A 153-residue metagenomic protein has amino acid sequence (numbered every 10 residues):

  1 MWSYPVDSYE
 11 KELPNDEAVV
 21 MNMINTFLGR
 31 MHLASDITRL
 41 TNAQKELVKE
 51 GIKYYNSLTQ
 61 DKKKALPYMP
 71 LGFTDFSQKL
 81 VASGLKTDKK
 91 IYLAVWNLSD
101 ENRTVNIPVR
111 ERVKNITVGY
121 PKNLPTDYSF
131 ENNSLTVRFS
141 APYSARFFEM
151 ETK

Functional and structural regions predicted by a protein language model:
M1-D127, T136, R146-E149: Active-site-proximal substrate-binding groove within the catalytic cores of carbohydrate-active enzymes
S129-E131, V137-P142: Short proline/glycine- and polar residue-rich coil/turn motifs
S140, E151-K153: Mature N-terminal, pre-catalytic/accessory segment of carbohydrate-active enzymes
